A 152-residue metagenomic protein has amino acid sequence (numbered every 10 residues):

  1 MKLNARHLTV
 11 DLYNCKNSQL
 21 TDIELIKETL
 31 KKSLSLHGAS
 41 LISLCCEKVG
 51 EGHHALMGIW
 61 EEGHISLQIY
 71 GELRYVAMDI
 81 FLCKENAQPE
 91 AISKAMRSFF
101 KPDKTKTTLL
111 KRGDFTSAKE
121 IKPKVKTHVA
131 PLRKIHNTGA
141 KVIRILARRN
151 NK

Functional and structural regions predicted by a protein language model:
M1-S66, Y70-K152: Polybasic/polar functional segments that serve as interface/processing modules
